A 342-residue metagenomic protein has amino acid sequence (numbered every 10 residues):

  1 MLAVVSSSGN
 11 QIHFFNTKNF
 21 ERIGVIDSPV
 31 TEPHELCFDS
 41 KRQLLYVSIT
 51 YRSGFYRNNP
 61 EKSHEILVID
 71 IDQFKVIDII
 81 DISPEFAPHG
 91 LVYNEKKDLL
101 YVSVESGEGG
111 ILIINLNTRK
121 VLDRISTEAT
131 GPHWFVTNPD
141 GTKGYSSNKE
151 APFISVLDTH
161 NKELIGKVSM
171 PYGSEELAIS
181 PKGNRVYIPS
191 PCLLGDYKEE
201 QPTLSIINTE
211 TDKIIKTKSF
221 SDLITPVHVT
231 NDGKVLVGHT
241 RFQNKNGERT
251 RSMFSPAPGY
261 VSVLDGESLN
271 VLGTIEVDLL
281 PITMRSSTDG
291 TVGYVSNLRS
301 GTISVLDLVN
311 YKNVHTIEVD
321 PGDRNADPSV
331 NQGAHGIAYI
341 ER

Functional and structural regions predicted by a protein language model:
M1-R342: Predominantly soluble domains enriched in secretory-pathway, periplasmic, or organellar proteins
